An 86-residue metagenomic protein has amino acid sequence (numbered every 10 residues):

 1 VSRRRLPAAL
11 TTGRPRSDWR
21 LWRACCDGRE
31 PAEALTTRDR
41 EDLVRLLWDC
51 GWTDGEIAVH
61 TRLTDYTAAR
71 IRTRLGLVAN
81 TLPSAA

Functional and structural regions predicted by a protein language model:
V1-W19: General nucleic-acid-binding
R16-D42: Short, Lys/Arg-enriched anionic-surface-contact patches
D27-E30, G51, G76-V78: Short loop/turn hinge sites at secondary-structure boundaries
L35, T67-A86: Short, solvent-exposed alpha-helical "recognition" segments
L47, G51-T53: Residue-level signal for the short linker/turn that defines the boundary of a DNA-recognition helix
W48, T61, R72-L75: DNA major-groove recognition helix of helix-turn-helix
G55-T61: Short alpha-helical "recognition helix" segments of helix-turn-helix
